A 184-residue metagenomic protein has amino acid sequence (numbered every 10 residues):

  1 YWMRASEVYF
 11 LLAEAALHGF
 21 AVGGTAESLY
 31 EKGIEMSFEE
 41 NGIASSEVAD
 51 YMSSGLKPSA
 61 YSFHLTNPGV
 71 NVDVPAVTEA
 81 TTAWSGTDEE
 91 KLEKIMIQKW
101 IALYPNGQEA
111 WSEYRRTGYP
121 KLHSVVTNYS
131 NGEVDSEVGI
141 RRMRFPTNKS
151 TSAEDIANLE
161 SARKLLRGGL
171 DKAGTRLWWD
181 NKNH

Functional and structural regions predicted by a protein language model:
Y1-A21, A26, Y30-S37, L92-P105: Extended, hydrophobic/aromatic-rich amphipathic alpha-helical segments that build helical scaffolds
F38-A44, V48-H184: C-terminal functional modules
